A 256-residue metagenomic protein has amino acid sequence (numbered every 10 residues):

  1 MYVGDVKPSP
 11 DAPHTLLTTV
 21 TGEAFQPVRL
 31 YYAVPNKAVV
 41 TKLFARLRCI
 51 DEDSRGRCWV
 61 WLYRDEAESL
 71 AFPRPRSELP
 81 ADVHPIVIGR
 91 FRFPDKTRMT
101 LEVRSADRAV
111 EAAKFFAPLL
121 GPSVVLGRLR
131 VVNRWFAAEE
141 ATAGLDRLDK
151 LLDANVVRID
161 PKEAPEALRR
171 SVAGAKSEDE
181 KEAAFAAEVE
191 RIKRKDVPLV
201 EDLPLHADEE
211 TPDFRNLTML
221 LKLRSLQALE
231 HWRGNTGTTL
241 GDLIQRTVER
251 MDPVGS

Functional and structural regions predicted by a protein language model:
M1-I88, E140-R170: Short Lys/Arg-enriched alpha/beta "domain-start" segment
Q26-A33, F93-R104: Short cationic amphipathic helices and targeting signals
K37-K42, T100-F115: Short, surface-exposed beta-strand/loop "edge" segments at domain boundaries and coil↔beta transitions
V83-D95, D107-F115, L119-S256: A eukaryote-biased signal for long
